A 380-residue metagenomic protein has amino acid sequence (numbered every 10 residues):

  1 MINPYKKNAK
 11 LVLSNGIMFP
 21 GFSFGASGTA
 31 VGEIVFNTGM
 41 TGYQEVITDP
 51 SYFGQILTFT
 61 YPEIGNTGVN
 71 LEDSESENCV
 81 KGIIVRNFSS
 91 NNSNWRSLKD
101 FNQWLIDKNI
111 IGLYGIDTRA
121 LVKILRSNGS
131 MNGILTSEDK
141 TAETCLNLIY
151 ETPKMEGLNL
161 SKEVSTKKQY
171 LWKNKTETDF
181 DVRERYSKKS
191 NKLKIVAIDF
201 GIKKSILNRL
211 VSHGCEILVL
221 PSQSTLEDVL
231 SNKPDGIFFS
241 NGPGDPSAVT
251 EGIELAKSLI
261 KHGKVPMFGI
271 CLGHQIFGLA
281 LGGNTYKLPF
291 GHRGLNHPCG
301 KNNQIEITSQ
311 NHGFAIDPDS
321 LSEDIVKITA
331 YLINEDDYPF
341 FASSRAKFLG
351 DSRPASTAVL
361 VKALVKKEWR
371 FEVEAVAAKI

Functional and structural regions predicted by a protein language model:
M1-N232, P246: RNA-binding accessory domains that recognize and position tRNA/RNA substrates
I84-R86, V196, F238, I328-L332: Short glycine-rich or small-residue beta-strand-to-loop segments that form or flank ligand, phosphate, metal/Fe-S
N132-T141, F239-P246, Q310, V376-I380: A polyampholytic, Gly/Pro-enriched intrinsically disordered region
K192-V196, E216, P266, I307 (+1 more regions): Residues that mark the start of a beta-strand
S231, D235-G236, S240-I307: Cysteine-nucleophile active-site neighborhood
I305-E323: Catalytic beta-strand/loop cores that center a nucleophilic Ser/Cys/Thr and support acyl-enzyme chemistry
D319-I380: Short, polar/acidic, helix-capping and beta-turn segments at strand->helix junctions that line the mouths
